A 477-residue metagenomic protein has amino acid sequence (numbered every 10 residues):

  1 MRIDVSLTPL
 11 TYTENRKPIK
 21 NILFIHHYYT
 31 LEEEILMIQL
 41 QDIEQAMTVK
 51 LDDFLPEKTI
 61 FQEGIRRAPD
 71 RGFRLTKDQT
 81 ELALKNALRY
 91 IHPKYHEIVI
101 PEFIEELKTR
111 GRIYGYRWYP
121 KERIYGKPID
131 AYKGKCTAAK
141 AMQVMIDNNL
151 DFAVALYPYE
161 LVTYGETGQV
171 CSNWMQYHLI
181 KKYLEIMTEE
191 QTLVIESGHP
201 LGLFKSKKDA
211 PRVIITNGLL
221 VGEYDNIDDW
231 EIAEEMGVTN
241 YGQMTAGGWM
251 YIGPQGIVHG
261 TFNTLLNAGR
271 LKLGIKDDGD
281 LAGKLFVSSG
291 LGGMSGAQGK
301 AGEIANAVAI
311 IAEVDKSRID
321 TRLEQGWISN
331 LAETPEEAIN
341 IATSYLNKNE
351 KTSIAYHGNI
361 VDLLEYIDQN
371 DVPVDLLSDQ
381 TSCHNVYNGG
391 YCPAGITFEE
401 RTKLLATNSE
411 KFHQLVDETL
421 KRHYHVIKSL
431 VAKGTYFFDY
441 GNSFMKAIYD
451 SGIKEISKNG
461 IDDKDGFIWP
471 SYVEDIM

Functional and structural regions predicted by a protein language model:
D4-V5, E14: Acidic, Ala/Val/Gly-enriched low-complexity intrinsically disordered segments
Y12, R16, L23-F24, Y28-E235 (+2 more regions): Long, compositionally biased, glycine/small-hydrophobic-enriched stretches that function as flexible linkers, tethers
I186-M187, F204-D209, E223-Y224, K276-L281 (+4 more regions): Solvent-exposed alpha-helices and their adjacent loops that cap or buttress functional pockets in soluble metabolic
L193-S197, I215, S288, I311-A312 (+3 more regions): General beta-strand structural signal in soluble alpha/beta enzymes
Q243-L266, A282-L285, L291-N349, D379-V426 (+1 more regions): Catalytic or ion-translocation cores adjacent to nucleophile or general acid/base/metal-coordination motifs in diverse
R270-I275: Fold-level signal for large, globular catalytic cores of enzyme and receptor domains
K316, G358-V361, Q380-N385, G441-A447: Glycine-rich beta-alpha junction loops
S353-T381, N388: Active-site/ligand-binding-proximal alpha/beta "capping" segment
